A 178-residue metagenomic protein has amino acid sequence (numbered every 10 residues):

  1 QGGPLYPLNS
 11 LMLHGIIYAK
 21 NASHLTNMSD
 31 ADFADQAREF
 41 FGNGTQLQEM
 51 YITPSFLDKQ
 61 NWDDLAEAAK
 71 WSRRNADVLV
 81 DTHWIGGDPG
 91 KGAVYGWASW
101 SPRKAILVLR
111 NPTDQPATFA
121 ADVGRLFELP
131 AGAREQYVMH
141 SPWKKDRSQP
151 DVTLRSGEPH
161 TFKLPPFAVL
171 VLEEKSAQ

Functional and structural regions predicted by a protein language model:
Q1-K145, T161, P166: Active-site-proximal substrate-binding groove within the catalytic cores of carbohydrate-active enzymes
P150-Q178: C-terminal beta-strand-rich structural cap/linker in extracellular carbohydrate-active enzymes
